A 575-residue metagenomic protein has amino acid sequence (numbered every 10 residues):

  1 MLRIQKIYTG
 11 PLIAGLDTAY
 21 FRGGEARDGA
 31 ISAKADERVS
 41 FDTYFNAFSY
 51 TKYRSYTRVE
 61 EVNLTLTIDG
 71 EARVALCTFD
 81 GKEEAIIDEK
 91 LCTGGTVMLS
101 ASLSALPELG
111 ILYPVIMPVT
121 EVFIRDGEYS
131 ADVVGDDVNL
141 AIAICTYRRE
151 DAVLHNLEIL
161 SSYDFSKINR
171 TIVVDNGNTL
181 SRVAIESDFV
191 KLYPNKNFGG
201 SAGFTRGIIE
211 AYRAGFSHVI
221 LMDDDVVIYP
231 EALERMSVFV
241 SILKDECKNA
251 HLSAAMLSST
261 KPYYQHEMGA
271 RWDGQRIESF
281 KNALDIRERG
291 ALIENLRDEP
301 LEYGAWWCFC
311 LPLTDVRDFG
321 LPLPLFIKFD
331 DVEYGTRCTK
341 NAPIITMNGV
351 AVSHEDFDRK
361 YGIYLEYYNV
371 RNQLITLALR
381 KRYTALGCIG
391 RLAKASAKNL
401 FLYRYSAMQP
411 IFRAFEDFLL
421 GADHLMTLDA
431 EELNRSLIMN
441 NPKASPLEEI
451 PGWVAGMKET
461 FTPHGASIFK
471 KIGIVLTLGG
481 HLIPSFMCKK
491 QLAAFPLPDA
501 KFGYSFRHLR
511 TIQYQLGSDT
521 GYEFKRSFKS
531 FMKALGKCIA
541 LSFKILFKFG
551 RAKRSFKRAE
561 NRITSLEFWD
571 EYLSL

Functional and structural regions predicted by a protein language model:
M1-M117, R371-L575: Terminal low-complexity segments of carbohydrate-biosynthetic enzymes
E158-I168: Short, acidic, metal-binding catalytic loop of nucleotide-sugar glycosyltransferases
I185-A202: Conserved donor nucleotide-binding strand/loop of the catalytic core
T205-H218: Active-site nucleotide-sugar/metal-binding loop of Leloir-type enzymes
G215-V227: Short beta-strand-to-loop acidic/aromatic patch adjacent to the donor-nucleotide binding site
E231-E278: Conserved donor NDP-sugar-binding/catalytic core segment of glycosyltransferases
A283-C308: A recurrent flexible, glycine/aromatic-enriched loop bordering the glycosyltransferase active site that acts as
W306-C308, L313, D318-T336, A342-M347: Donor nucleotide-sugar recognition loop
